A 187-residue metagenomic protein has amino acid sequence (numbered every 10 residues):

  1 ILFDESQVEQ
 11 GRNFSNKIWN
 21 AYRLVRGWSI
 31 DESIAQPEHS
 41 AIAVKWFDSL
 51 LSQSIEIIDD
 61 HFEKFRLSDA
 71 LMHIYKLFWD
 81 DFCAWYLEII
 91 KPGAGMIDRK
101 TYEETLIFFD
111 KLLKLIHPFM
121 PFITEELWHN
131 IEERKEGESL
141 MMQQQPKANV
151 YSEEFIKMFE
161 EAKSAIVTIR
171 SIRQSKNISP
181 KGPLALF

Functional and structural regions predicted by a protein language model:
I1-N13, E63-K64, S68-D69, S152-E160: Conserved phosphate-binding loops in nucleotide/dinucleotide-binding enzymes
I1-R26, M72, E103-E125, H129: Structured ligand/cofactor/substrate-binding pocket environments in proteins
I1-S40, E132-E136, Q174-K181: Catalytic adenosine-cofactor/nucleotide-binding cores of aminoacyl-tRNA synthetases and other
N13-R26, V44-S54, L71-P92: Core structural elements
D31-D59, L87-V167, G182, F187: Acidic, turn-prone loop/beta-hairpin segments
S52, R66, I74, I169-R173: Long hydrophobic segments that form regular secondary structure
F62-E63, A94, R173: Hydrophobic residues in alpha-helical segments
D69-H73, P180-A185: Short amphipathic alpha-helical interface segments
